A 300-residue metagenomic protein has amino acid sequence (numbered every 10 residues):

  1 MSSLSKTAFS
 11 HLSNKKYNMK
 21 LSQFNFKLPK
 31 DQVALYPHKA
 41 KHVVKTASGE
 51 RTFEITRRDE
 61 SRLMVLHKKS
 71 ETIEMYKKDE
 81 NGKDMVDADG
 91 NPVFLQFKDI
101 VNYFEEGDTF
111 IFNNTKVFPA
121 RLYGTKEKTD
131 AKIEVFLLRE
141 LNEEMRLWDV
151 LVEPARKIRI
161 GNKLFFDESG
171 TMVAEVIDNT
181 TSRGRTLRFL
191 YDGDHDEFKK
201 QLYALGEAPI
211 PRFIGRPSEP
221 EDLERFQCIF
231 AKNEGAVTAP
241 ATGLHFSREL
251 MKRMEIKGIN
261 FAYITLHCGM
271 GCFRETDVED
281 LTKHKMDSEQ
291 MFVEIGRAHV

Functional and structural regions predicted by a protein language model:
S2-S5: Low-acidity, Ser/Thr- and Arg-rich intrinsically disordered low-complexity segments
A8-N18: Short, Lys/Arg-enriched N-terminal segments with co-localized hydrophobic residues within the first ~10-30 amino acids
Y17-R297: A cross-family signal for N-terminal binding/gating loops and helix N-caps that shape access to the active site
